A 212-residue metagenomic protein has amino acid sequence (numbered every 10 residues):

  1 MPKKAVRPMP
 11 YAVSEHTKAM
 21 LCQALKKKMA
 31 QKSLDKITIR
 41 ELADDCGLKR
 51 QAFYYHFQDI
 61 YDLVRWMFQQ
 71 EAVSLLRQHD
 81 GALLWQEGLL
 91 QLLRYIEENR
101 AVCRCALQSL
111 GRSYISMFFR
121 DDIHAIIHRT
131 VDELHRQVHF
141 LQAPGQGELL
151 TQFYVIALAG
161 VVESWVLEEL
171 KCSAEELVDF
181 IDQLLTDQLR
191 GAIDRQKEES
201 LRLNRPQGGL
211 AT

Functional and structural regions predicted by a protein language model:
M1-K32, K36-T212: Alpha-helical bundle regulatory/interaction domains
